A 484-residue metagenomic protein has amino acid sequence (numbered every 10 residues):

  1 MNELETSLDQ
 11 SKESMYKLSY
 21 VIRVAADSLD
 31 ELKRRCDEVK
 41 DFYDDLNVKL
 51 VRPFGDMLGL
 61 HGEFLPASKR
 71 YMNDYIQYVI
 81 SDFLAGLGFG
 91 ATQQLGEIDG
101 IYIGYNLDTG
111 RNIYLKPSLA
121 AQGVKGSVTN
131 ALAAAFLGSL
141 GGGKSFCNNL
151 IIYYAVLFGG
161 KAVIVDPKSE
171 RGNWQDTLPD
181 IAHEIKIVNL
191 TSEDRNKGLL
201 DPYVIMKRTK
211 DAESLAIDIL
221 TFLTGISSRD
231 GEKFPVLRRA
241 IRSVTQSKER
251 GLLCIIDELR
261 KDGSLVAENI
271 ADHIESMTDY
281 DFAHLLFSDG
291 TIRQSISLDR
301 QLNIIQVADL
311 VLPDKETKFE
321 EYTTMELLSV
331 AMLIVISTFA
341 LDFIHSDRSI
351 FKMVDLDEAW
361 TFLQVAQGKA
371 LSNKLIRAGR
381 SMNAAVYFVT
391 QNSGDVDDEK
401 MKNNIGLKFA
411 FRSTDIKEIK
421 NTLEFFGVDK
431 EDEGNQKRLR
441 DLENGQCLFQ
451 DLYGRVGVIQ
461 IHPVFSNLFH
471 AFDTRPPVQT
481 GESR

Functional and structural regions predicted by a protein language model:
M1-L132, S466, P476: Basic- and hydrophobic-enriched, low-structure N-terminal and domain-boundary segments that flank ATP-binding catalytic
V21-E31, S139-G142, V311, W360: A generic structural motif
V48-K49, L60-I113, L119, P167 (+4 more regions): P-loop NTPase motor domains
N106-A120, K125-A134, G138, I151 (+2 more regions): Charge-patterned, long linear interaction tracts outside catalytic cores
L119-G142, F146-I152, V165-G172, V188-E193 (+2 more regions): Conserved P-loop NTPase motor cores
Y153-V163: Post-Walker A helix-loop "phosphate-sensing" segment adjacent to the P-loop in P-loop NTPases
I181-H183, N404-I405: Short, structured coil segments at secondary-structure junctions
R208-R250, C254, V396-R484: P-loop NTPase motor core of the ASCE superfamily
